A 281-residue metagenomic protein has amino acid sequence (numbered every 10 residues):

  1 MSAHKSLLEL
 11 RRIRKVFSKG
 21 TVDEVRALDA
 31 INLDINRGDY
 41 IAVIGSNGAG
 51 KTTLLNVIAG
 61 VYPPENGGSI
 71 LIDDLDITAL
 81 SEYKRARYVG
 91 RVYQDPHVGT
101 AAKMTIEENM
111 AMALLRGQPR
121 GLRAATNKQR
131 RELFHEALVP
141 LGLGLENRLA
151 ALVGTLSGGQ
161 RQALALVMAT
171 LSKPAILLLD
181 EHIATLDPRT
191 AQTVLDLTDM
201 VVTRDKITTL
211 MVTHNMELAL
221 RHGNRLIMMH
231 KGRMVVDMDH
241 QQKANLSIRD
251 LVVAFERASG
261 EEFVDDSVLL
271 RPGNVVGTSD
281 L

Functional and structural regions predicted by a protein language model:
A3-L7, V16-A30, S81: A short, flexible loop at the N-terminus of ABC-type nucleotide-binding domains that lies
T21-V22, P63, D76-G90, V98 (+2 more regions): ABC ATPase NBD coupling module
I44-S46: The feature captures the beta-strand-to-loop junction immediately N-terminal to the Walker
A59: Helix-to-loop junction immediately C-terminal to a conserved catalytic motif
G67-L75, V236-M238: Conserved ABC transporter NBD signature motif
A169-T170: ABC ATPase C-loop
T213-H214: H-loop/switch region of ABC-family ATPase nucleotide-binding domains
A244-L281: ABC ATPase nucleotide-binding domains
